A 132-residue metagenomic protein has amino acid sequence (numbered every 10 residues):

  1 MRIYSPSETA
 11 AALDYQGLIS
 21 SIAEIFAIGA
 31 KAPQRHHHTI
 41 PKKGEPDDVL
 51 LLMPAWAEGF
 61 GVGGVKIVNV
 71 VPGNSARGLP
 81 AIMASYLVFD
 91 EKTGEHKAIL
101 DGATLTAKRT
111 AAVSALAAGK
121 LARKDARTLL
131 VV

Functional and structural regions predicted by a protein language model:
M1-A107, V113-A115: N-terminal ligand-binding/catalytic initiation module
L13, L121-A122: A broad structural signal for alpha-helix termini and local helix breaks/kinks
S114, D125-V132: Glycine-rich adenosine-cofactor-binding loop
L116-K120: Short glycine/serine- and small hydrophobic-enriched flexible loop segments
